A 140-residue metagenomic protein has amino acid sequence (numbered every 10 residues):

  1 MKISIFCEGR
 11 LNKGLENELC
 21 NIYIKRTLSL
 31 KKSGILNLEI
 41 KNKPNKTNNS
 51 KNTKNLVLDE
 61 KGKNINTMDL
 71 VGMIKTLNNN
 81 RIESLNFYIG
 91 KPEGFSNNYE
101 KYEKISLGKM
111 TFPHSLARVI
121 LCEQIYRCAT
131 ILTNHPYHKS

Functional and structural regions predicted by a protein language model:
M1, T53, K101-Y102: Short glycine-/polar-rich loops that comprise or flank the Walker A/P-loop and associated switch/sensor motifs
M1-I5, I82, K139-S140: Short, Lys/Arg-enriched, disordered terminal segments
M1-T27: N-terminal beta1-alpha1 ligand-phosphate binding loop
F6-E8, L58, Y88: Short hydrophobic segments within beta-strands
E16-N21, T67-V71, R118: Conserved strand-to-helix beginnings and helix N-cap segments that scaffold or border functional pockets
S29-N86, G94: S-adenosyl-L-methionine/SAH cofactor-binding core of RNA-modifying enzymes
K63, K91-F95, M110-F112: Short Gly/Pro-enriched loop/turn and capping motifs at secondary-structure junctions
N97-K139: Structured adenosyl-cofactor binding patch, chiefly the S-adenosyl-L-methionine
